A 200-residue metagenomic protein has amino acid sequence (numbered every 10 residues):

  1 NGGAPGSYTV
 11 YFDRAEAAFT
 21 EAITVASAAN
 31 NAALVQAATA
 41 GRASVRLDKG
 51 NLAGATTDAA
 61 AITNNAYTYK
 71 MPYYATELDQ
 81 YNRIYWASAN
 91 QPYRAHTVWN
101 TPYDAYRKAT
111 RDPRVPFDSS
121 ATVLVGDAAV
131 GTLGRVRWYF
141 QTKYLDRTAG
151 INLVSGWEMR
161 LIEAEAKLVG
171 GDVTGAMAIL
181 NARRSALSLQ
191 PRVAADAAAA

Functional and structural regions predicted by a protein language model:
G2-F19, L34-A37, S44: All-alpha RGS (Regulator of G-protein Signaling) helical domain and cognate RGS-like helical scaffolds
A4, F12, E16-F19, G50-W157 (+1 more regions): Hydrophobic-face positions in mid-chain alpha helices that act as interaction patches
I23-A33, Y69-P72: Flexible helix-coil transition and linker loops at the boundaries of alpha-helical arrays
I23-T24, T63-N65, R184-S185: Amphipathic alpha-helical segments of tetratricopeptide repeats
L34, G41, D48, S155-E158 (+1 more regions): "A position-specific structural signal for the A-helix of alpha-solenoid helical repeats
